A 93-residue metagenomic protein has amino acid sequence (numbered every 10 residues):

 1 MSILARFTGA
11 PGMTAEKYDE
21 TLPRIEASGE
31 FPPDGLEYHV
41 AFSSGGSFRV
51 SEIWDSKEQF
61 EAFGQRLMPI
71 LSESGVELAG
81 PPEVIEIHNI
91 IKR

Functional and structural regions predicted by a protein language model:
M1-S51, D55-P69, V76-R93: Short S/T/G/P-rich N-terminal loop/turn motif that feeds into the first structured element of a domain
